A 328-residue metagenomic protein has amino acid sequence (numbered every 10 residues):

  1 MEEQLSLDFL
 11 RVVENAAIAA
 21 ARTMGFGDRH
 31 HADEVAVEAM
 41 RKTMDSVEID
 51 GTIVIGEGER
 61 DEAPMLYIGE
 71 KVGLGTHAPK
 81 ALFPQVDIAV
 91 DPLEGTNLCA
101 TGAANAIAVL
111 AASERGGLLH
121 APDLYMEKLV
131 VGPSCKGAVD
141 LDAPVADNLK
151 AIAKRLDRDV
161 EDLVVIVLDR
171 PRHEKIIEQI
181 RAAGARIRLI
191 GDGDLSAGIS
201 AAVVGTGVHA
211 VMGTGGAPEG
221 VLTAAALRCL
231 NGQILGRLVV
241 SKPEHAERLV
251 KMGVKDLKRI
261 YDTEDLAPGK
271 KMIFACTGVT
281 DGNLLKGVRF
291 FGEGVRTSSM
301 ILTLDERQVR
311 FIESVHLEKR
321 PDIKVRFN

Functional and structural regions predicted by a protein language model:
R11-A19, T23-G25, H30-H31, V35 (+6 more regions): Anaerobic metallocofactor- and corrinoid-dependent redox/one-carbon enzyme cores, especially those from methanogenesis
D33-R115: Flexible, acidic active-site loops/lids enriched in D/E/S/T/G that coordinate Mg2+ and/or position polar
D45-S46, V72-F83, D91, C99-A103 (+5 more regions): Solvent-exposed alpha-helices and their adjacent loops that cap or buttress functional pockets in soluble metabolic
G51-V54, V86-I88, N97, A106-L110 (+8 more regions): Structural motif
R60-E62, R172, G191-G198: Short acidic loop-to-helix transition motifs that present clustered carboxylates
P92-T101, A106-A108, E174-K175, L195-I199 (+3 more regions): Short glycine/serine/threonine-rich phosphate/pyrophosphate-binding segments that cradle anionic phosphate groups
V109, E114-L189, M252-K255, G282-R289 (+1 more regions): Acidic beta-strand-loop-alpha-helix segment within the catalytic core of divalent metal-dependent phosphate-processing
G193-D194, V203-I234: Glycine-rich phosphate-binding loop
